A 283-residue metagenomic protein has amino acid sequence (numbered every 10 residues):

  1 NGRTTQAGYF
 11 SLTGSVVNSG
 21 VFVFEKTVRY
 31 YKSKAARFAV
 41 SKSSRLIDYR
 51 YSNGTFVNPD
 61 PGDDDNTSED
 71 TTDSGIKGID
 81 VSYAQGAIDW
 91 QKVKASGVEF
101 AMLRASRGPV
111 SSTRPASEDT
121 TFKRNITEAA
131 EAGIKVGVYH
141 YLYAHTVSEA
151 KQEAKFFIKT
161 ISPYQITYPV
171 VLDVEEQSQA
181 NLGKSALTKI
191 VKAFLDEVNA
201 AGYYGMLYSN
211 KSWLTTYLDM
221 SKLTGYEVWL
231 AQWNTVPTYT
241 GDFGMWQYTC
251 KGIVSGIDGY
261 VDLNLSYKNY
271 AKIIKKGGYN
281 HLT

Functional and structural regions predicted by a protein language model:
G2-Y9: Short, acidic Ser/Thr/Gly-rich low-complexity loop/linker segments typical of extracellular and cell-surface proteins
S11-F22: Short Pro-Gly-centered beta-turn/loop motif in secreted/extracellular proteins
V23-A39: A short, solvent-exposed loop/turn motif at the edges and junctions of modular extracellular/periplasmic domains
A36-P59: Extracellular beta-sheet/turn segments enriched in Thr/Pro/Gly and aliphatic residues
V57-A87, S221-T283: Functionally critical loop-and-helix segments that line ligand-binding/catalytic clefts of soluble enzyme domains
D70-L195, N199-Y204: Substrate-binding cleft of extracellular glycoside hydrolase catalytic domains
H140, S209, Q232: Short beta-strand/turn micro-motifs composed of small residues that flank or help shape donor/cofactor-binding pockets
S209-L223: Beta-rich nucleic-acid/ligand-interaction surfaces
